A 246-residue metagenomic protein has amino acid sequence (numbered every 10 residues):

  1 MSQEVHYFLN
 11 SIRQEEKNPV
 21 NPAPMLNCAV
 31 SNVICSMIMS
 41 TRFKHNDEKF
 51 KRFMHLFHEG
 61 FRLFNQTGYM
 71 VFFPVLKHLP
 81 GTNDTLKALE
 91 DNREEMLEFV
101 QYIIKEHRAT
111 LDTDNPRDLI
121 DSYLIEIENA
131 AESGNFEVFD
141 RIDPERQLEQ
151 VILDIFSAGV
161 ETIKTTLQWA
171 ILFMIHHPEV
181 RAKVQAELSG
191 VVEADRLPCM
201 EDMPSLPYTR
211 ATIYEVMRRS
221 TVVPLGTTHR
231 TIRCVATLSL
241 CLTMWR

Functional and structural regions predicted by a protein language model:
S2, H6-R13, C35, Q101-R108 (+6 more regions): Amphipathic, well-packed alpha-helical segments that form the structural scaffold of globular domains
S2-Q3, R13-S36, K44-R52, V75-F99 (+4 more regions): Cytochrome P450
V5-L9, V20-H45, H58, V100-I104 (+2 more regions): Hydrophobic mid-domain F-helix/FG-region of cytochrome P450s
S11-V20, T41-N46, I104-P116, V180-A182 (+2 more regions): Surface-exposed helix-capping loop/turn segments at secondary-structure junctions
S31, G68, N92-L167, D195 (+3 more regions): Conserved cytochrome P450 catalytic core segment spanning the I/J/K helices
R52-T67, G190-P198: Short, mixed-charge aromatic SLiMs
E98, L197-T243: Conserved cytochrome P450 K-helix E-x-x-R motif and the immediately C-terminal K′/meander segment
T162-R181, Q185-E187: Cytochrome P450 catalytic-core helices
